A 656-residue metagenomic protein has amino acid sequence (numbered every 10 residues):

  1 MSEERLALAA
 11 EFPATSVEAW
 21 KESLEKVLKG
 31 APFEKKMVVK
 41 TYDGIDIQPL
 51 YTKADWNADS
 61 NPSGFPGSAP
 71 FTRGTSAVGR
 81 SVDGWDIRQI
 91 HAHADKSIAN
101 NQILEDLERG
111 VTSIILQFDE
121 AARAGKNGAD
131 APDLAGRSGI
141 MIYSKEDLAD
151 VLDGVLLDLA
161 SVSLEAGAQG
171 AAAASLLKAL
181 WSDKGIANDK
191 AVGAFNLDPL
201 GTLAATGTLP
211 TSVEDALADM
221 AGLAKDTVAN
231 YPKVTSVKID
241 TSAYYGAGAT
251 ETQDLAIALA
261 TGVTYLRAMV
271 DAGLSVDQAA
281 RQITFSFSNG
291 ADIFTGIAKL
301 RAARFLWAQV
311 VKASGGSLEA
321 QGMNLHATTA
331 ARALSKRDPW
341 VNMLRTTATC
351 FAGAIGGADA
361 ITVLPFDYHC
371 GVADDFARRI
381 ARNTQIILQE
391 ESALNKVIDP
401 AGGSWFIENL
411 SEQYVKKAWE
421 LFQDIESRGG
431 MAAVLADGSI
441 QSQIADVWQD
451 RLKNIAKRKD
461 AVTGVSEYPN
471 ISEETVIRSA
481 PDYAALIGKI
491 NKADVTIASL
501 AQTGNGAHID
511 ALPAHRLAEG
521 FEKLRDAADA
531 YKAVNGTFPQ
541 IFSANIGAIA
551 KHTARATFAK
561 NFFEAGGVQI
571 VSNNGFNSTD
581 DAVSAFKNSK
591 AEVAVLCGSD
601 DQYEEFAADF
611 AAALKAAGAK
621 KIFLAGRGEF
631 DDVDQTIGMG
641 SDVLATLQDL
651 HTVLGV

Functional and structural regions predicted by a protein language model:
M1-D292, S314, Q321-H326, A354 (+14 more regions): Catalytic alpha/beta active-site cores
S2-E3, A19, S23, R379 (+4 more regions): Catalytic-core signal marking the mid-to-C-terminal active-site face
V38-D46, N196-L200, I239-G246, A280-G290 (+6 more regions): A glycine-rich phosphate-binding loop feature that marks nucleotide/adenosyl-phosphate handling sites
G44, G110, G185, W307 (+4 more regions): Conserved, mostly hydrophobic/aromatic
A224, V228-A268, L344-F422: Mobile "lid/hinge" segments at catalytic clefts and subdomain interfaces of large enzymes
A249-L255, G290-A302, A330-M343, G371-A381 (+4 more regions): Short glycine/threonine-rich loop-to-helix capping motif typified by GTGT followed within a few residues by an Asp-Pro
G262, S286-A373, A377-A381: Glycine-rich anion/phosphate-binding loop at the beta-strand->alpha-helix junction
A302, A308-G315, A348-I355, D359-V363 (+10 more regions): Hydrophobic alpha-helix feature that most strongly marks membrane-spanning transmembrane helices and their immediate
